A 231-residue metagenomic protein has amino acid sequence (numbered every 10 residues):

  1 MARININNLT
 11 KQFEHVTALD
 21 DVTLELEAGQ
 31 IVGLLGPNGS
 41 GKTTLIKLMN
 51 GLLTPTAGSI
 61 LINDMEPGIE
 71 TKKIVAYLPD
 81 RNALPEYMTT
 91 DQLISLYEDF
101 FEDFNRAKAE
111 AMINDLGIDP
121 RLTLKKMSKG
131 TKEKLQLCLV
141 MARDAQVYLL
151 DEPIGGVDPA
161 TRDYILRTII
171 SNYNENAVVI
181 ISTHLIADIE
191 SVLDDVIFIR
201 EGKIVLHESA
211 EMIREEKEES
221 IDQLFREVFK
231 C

Functional and structural regions predicted by a protein language model:
V32-P37: The feature captures the beta-strand-to-loop junction immediately N-terminal to the Walker
N50: Helix-to-loop junction immediately C-terminal to a conserved catalytic motif
A57-T71: Conserved ABC transporter NBD signature motif
R81-L135: ABC-family P-loop ATPase nucleotide-binding domains
Y148-E152, V157: Catalytic Walker B motif of ABC-type/P-loop ATPase nucleotide-binding domains
